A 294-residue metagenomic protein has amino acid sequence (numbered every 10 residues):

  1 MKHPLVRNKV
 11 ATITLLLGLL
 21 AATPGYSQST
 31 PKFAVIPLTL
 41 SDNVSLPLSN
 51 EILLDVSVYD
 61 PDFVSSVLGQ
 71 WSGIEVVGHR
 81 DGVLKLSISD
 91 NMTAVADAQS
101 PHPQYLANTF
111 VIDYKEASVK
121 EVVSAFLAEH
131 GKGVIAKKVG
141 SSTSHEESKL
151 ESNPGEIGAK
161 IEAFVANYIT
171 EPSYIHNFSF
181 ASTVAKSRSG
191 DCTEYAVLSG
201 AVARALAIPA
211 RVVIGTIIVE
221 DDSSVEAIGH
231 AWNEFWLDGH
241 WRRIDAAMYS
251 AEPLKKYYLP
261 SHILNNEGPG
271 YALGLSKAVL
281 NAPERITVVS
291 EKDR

Functional and structural regions predicted by a protein language model:
K2-T12: Bacterial N-terminal signal peptides that target proteins for export
I13-A22: Bacterial N-terminal signal peptides
G25-V95, T143, S148: Intrinsically disordered, low-complexity N-terminal segments that are enriched in acidic
D90-P103, S182, S223: Catalytic cores of extracellular degradative/oxidative enzymes
S100-G190, L198, N265-E267, S276-R294: Secondary-structure boundary elements
I161, S189-I217, N233: Cysteine-centered nucleophilic/redox motifs
E171-S179, V212-D222: Catalytic cysteine-centered active-site loop
I218-R294: Active-site rim recognition segments
